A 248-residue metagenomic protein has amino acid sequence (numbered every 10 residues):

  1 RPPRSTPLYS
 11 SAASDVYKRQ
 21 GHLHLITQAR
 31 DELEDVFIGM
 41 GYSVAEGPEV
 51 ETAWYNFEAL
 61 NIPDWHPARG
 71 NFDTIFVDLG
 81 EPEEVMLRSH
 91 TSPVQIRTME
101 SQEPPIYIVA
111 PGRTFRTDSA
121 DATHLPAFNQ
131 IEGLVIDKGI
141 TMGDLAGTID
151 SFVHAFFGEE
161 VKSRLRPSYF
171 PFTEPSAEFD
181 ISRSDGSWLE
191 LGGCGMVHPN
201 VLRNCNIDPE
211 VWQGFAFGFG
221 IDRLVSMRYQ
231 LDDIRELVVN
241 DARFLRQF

Functional and structural regions predicted by a protein language model:
P2-A13, Y17: Single conserved hydrophobic/aromatic residue that forms the stacking wall/gate of nucleotide- or nucleobase-binding
K18-F248: TRNA-recognition modules of translation machinery and tRNA-sensing kinases, especially anticodon-binding
